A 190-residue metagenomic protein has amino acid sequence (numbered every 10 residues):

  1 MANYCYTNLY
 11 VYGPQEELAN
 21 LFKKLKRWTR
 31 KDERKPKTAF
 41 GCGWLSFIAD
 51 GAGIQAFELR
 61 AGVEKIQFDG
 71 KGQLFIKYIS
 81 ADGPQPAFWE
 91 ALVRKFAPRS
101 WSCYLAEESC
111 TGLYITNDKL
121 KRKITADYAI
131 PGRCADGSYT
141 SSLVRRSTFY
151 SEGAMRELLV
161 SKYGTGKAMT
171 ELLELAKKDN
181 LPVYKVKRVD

Functional and structural regions predicted by a protein language model:
M1-D190: Intrinsic low-complexity, intrinsically disordered or marginally ordered coil/linker segments
